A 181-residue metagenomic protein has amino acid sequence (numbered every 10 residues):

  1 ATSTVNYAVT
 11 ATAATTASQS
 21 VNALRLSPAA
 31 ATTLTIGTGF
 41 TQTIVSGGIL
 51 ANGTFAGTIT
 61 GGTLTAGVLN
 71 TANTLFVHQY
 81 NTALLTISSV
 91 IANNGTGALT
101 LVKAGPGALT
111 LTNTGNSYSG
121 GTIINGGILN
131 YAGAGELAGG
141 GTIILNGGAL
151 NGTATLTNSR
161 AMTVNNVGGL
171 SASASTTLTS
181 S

Functional and structural regions predicted by a protein language model:
A1-T114, G139-S181: Extracellular, surface-exposed repeat architectures
S119-G135, G140-G147: Acidic, glycine-rich calcium-binding repeat modules characteristic of RTX/beta-roll and related beta-solenoid repeat
